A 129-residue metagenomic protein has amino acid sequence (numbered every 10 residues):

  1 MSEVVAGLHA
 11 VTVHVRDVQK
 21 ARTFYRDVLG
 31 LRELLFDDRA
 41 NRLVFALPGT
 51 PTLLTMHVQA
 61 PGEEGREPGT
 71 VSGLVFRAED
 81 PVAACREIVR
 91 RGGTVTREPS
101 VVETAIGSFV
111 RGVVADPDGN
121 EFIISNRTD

Functional and structural regions predicted by a protein language model:
M1-K20, S72-L74, S125-D129: N-terminal beta-strand motif that seeds the catalytic metal site of vicinal oxygen chelate
V5, R66-P68, I106: Short, flexible hinge/linker loops that cap or flank conserved catalytic cores
G7, N41, T70-S72, V110: Residues that flank catalytic or metal-binding motifs in active/ligand-binding sites
V15-Q19, L74-E121: Vicinal oxygen chelate
Q19-R32: Amphipathic alpha-helical segments
L29, G49, G92-G93: Structural motif
R32-G69, E121-N126: Conserved short beta-strand elements that form part of the metal-binding/catalytic scaffold of enzyme active sites
